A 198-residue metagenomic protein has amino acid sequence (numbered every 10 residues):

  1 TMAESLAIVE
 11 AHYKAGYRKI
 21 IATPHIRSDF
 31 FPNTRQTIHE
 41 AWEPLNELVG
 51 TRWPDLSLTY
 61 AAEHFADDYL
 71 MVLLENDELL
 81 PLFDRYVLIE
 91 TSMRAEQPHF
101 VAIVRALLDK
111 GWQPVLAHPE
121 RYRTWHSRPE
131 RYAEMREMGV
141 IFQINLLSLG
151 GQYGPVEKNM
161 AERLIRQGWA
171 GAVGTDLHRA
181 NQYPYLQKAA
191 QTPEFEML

Functional and structural regions predicted by a protein language model:
T1-D55: An N-terminally biased module of ancient metal coordination in phosphate/nucleic-acid-related enzymes
Y13, L108, I165-R166: Non-catalytic positions within long, well-ordered alpha-helices that form the structural scaffold/packing of enzyme
I21, V115-L116, Q143, G174: Conserved beta-strand positions in the central sheet of alpha/beta enzyme cores
T23, W169-Y185: Short acidic/histidine-rich active-site segments
I26-F30, F65-D67, R121-W125, L149-Q152 (+1 more regions): Active-site environment of divalent metal-dependent phosphoester hydrolases
P32-F142: Extended substrate/RNA-proximal surfaces in nucleic-acid metabolism proteins
G139-G151: His/Asp/Glu-enriched short active-site or ligand-binding loop at hydrolase and phosphoryl-transfer sites
P193-L198: Mid-to-C-terminal alpha-helical segments outside catalytic/metal-binding sites
